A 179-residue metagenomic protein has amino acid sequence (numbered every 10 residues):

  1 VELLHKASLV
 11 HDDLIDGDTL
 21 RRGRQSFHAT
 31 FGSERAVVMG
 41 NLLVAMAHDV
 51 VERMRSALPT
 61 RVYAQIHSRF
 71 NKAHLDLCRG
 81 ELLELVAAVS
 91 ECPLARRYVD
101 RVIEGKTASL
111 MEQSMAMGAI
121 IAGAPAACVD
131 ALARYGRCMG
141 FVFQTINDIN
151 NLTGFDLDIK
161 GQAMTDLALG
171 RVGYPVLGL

Functional and structural regions predicted by a protein language model:
V1-L179: Mg2+-dependent prenyl diphosphate-binding active-site environment of isoprenoid biosynthetic enzymes
